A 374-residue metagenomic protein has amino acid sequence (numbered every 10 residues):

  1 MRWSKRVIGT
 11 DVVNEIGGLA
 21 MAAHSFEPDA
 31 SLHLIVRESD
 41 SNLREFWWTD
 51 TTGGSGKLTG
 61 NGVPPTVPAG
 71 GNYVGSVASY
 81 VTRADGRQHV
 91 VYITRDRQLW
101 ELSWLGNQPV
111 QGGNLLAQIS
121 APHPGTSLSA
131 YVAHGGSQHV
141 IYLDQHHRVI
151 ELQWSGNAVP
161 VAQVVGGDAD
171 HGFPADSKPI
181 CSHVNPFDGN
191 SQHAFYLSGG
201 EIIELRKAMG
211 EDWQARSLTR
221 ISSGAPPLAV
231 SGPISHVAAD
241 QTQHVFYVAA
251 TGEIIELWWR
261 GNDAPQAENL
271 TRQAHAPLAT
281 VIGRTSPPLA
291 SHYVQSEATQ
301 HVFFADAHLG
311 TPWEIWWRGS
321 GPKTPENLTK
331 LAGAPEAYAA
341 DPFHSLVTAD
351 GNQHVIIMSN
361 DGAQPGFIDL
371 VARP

Functional and structural regions predicted by a protein language model:
M1-P374: A structural motif
